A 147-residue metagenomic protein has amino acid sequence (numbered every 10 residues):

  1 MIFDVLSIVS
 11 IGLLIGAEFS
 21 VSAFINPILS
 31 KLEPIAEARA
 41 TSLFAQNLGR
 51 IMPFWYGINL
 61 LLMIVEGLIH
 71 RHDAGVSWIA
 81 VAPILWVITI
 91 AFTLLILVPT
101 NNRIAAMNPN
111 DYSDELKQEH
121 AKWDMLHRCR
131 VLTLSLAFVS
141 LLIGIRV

Functional and structural regions predicted by a protein language model:
M1-G12, D73-V87: Interfacial segments of alpha-helical transmembrane regions
I2-L6, I11-I58, N102-A121: Interfacial loop at the N-terminal end of multi-pass membrane proteins
N26, S30, L68-G75, V98-N102 (+1 more regions): Transmembrane helix-loop junctions in multipass membrane proteins, especially transporters and channels
Q46, P53, A80-P83, A121-D124 (+1 more regions): Internal alpha-helical transmembrane segments of multi-pass membrane proteins, especially GPCRs
W55-E66, R130-V139: Core segments of transmembrane alpha-helices that mediate helix-helix packing or line hydrophobic substrate/ligand
V87-L95: Mid-bilayer segments of alpha-helical transmembrane spans in multi-pass integral membrane proteins that mediate
L141-V147: Juxtamembrane boundary at the C-terminal end of a transmembrane helix
